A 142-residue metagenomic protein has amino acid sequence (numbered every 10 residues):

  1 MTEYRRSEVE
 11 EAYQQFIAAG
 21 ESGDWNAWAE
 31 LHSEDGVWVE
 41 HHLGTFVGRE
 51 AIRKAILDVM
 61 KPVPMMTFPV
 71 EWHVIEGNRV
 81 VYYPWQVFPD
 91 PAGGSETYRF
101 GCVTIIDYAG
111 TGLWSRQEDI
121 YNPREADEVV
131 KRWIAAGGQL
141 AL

Functional and structural regions predicted by a protein language model:
M1-E3, R53-L142: A beta-strand edge to alpha-helix "cap/lid" segment located at domain peripheries
M1-E30, E34, A136-L142: Short, low-complexity N-terminal intrinsically disordered segments enriched in polar/charged residues
F16-A19, V39, P89: Alpha-helix C-capping/helix-to-loop hinge sites
A18, H42, R116: Short, flexible active-site loop motifs that bind/organize anionic cofactors or intermediates
D24, W38-E40, D119: Acidic side chains
G36-V47, D58-P62: A short gly/proline-enriched turn/hairpin at secondary-structure junctions
